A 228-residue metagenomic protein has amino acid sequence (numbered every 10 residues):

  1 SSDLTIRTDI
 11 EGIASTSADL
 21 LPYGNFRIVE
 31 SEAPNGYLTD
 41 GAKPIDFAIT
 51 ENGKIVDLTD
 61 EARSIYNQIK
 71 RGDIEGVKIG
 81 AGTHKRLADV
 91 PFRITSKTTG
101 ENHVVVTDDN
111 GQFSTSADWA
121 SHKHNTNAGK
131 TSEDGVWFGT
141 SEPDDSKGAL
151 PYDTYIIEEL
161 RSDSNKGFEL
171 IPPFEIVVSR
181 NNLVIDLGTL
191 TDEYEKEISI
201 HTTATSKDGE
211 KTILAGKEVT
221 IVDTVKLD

Functional and structural regions predicted by a protein language model:
S2-D228: Solvent-exposed loop/turn and edge beta-strand elements of beta-rich ligand-binding domains
